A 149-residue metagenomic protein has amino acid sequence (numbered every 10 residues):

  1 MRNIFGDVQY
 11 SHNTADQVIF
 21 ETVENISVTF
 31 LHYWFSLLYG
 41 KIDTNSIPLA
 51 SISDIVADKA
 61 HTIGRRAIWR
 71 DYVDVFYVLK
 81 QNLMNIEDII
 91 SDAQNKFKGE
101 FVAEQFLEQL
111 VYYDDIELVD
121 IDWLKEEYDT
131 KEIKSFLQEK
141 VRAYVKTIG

Functional and structural regions predicted by a protein language model:
M1-G149: Compositionally biased terminal segments of proteins
